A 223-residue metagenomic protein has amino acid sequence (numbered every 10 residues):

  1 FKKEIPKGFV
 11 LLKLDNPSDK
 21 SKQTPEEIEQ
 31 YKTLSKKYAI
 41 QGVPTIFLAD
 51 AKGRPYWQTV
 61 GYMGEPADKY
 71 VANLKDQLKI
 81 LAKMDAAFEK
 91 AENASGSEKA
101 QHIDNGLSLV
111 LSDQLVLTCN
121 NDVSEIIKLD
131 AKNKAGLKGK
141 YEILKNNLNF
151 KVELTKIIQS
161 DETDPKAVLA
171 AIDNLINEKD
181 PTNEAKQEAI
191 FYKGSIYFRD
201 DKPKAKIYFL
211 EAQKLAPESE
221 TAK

Functional and structural regions predicted by a protein language model:
F1-E29, I40, A49: Thiol-based oxidoreductase modules, predominantly thioredoxin-like and allied folds used for disulfide exchange
K22, I28-E29, E65, A72-N73 (+1 more regions): General N-terminal targeting signals
Q23-E26, Y62, S160, Y197: Pocket-edge positions in alpha/beta enzyme catalytic cores
I28-K32, K193: Active-site-adjacent substrate-recognition loops and nearby beta-strands within hydrolase catalytic domains
T33-K83: Non-catalytic, surface beta->alpha helical segment in thiol-disulfide oxidoreductase systems
A72-K223: Non-globular targeting/processing and membrane-anchoring segments
